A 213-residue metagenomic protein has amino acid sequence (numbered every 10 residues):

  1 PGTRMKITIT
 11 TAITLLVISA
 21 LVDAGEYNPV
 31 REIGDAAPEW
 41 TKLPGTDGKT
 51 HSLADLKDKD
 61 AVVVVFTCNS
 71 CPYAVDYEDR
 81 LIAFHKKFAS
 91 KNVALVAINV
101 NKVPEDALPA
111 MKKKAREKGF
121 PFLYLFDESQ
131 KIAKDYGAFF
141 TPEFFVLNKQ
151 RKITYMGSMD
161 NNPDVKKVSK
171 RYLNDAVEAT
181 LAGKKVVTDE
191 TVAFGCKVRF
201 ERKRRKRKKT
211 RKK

Functional and structural regions predicted by a protein language model:
P1-R4: Short, Lys/Arg-enriched N-terminal segments with co-localized hydrophobic residues within the first ~10-30 amino acids
T11-A20: Bacterial N-terminal signal peptides
G25-A54: N-terminal "domain-start" segment that seeds a small globular fold
S52-V75, V177: Short active-site neighborhood of thiol/selenol oxidoreductases, capturing the structured segment around
C68-E78, F144, C196-R199: Short, thiol/selenol-centered motifs that function as redox-active sites or metal-ligating centers
V75-K118, F126-D135: Structural microenvironment flanking redox-active thiols in thiol-disulfide oxidoreductases
F120-L123, A138-F145: Structural micro-motif
V146-K213: Thiol-/selenol-based redox modules, centered on thioredoxin-like and closely related oxidoreductase domains
